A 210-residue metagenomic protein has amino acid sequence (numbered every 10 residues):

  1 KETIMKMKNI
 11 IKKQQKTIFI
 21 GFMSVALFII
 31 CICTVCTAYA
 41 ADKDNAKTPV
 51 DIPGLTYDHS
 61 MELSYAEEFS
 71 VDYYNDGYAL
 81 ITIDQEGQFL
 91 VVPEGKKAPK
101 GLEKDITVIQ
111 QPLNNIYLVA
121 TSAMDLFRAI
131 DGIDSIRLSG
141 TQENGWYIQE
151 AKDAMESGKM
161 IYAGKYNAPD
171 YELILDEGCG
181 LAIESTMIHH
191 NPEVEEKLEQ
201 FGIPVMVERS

Functional and structural regions predicted by a protein language model:
K1-Q14: N-terminal secretory signal peptides that target proteins for export/translocation
K6, F19, C33-P112: N-terminal hydrophobic or amphipathic helices and topogenic motifs
K12-F22: N-terminal Sec-pathway targeting helices
G21-S24, I30: Generic detector of N-terminal low-structure segments
L27-F28, A38: Cleavable N-terminal signal peptides
G77-I83, G87-L175, L181-I188: A short, structured surface patch at a secondary-structure boundary
G178-C179, G202: Residue-level detector of structured alpha->beta connecting loops
N191-S210: Charged, glycine-enriched surface loops/patches that mediate electrostatic binding to polyanionic ligands
